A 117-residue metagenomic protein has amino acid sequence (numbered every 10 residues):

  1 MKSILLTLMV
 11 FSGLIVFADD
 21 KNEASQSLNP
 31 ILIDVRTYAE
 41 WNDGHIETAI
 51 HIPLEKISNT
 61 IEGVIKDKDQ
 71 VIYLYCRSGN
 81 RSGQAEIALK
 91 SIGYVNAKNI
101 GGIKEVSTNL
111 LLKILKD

Functional and structural regions predicted by a protein language model:
K2-I4, V16-P30, Y38-Q70, N80-D117: Rhodanese-like catalytic fold shared by cysteine-dependent sulfurtransferases and DSP/PTP-type phosphatases
L6-V10: Hydrophobic helical h-region of N-terminal Sec-dependent signal peptides in bacterial secretory/periplasmic proteins
D34: Phosphate-rich cofactor/ligand-interacting catalytic cores and adjacent structured alpha/beta frameworks
Y75: Short, surface-exposed ligand- or partner-binding patches at beta-edge/loop junctions that are enriched in aromatics
